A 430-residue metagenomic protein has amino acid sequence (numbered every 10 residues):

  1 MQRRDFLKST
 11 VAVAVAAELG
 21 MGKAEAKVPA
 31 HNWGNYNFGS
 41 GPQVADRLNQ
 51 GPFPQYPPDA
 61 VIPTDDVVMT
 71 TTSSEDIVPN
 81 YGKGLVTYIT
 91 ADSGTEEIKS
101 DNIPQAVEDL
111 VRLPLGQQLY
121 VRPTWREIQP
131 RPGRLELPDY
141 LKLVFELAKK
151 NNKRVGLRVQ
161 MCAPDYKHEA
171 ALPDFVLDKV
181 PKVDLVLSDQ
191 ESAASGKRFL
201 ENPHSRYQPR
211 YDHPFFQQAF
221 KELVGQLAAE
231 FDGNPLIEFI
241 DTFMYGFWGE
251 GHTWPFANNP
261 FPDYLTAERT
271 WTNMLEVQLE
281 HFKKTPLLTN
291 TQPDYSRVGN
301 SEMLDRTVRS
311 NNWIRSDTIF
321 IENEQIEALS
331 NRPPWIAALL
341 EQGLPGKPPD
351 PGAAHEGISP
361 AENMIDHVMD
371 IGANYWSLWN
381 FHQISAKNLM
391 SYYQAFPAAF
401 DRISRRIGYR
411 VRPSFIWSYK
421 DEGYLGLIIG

Functional and structural regions predicted by a protein language model:
D5-A26: N-terminal export signals
N37-V107, K149-K153, F239-L389: Catalytic-core regions of glycoside hydrolase
L113, V121-S188: Aromatic-lined substrate-binding rim segments of carbohydrate-active enzymes
L119, L227, I240, I429: Conserved, mostly hydrophobic/aromatic
W125-L135, H204-Q218, P260-L265: The substrate-binding groove and active-site-proximal loops of carbohydrate-active enzymes, especially glycoside
A163-Q226: Active-site-adjacent "subsite" loops/lids of carbohydrate-active enzymes
W379-R406: A eukaryote-biased signal for short, well-structured alpha-helical docking elements
R402-G430: Surface beta-strand/loop "capping" patches
